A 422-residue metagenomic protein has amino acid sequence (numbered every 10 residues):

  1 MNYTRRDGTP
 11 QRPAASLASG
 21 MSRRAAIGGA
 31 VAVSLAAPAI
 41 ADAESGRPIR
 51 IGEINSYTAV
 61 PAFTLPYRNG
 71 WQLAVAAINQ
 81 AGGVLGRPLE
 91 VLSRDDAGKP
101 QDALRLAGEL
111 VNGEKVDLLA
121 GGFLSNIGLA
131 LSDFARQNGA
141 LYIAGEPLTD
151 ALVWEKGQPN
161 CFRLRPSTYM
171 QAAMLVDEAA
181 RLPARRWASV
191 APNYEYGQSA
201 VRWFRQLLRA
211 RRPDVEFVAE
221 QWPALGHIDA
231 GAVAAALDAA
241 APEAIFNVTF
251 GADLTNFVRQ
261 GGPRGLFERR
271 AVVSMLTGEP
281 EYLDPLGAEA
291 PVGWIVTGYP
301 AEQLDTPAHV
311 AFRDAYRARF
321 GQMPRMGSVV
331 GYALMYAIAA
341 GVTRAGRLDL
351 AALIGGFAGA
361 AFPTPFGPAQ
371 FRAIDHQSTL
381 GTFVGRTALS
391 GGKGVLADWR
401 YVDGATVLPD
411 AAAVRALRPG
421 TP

Functional and structural regions predicted by a protein language model:
M1-M21, A25, G29-L35: N-terminal secretory signal peptides
G46, N69-V91, A210-P213: Signal peptide-proximal N-terminal region of secreted/periplasmic/extracellular or secretory-lumen proteins
R47, A361, P365-P422: Solvent-exposed, acidic/polar segments of extracytosolic/periplasmic ligand-binding ectodomains
G52-Q72, R94-P100, F123-L124, N193-Q198 (+2 more regions): Extracytoplasmic "Venus flytrap"
F63-N69, V84-L152, L164, P223-A230 (+1 more regions): Beta-alpha junction/loop-to-helix N-cap segments that form part of ligand/metal-binding clefts
R105, D150-A151, P159-P263, P300-A311: Extracellular/periplasmic Venus flytrap/periplasmic-binding protein
L110, E114-F123, I143-G145, A188-A191 (+4 more regions): Periplasmic-binding protein-like
Q260-Y332, T343-R344, L348, A397-T421: Extracellular/periplasmic periplasmic-binding protein-like sensory domains
